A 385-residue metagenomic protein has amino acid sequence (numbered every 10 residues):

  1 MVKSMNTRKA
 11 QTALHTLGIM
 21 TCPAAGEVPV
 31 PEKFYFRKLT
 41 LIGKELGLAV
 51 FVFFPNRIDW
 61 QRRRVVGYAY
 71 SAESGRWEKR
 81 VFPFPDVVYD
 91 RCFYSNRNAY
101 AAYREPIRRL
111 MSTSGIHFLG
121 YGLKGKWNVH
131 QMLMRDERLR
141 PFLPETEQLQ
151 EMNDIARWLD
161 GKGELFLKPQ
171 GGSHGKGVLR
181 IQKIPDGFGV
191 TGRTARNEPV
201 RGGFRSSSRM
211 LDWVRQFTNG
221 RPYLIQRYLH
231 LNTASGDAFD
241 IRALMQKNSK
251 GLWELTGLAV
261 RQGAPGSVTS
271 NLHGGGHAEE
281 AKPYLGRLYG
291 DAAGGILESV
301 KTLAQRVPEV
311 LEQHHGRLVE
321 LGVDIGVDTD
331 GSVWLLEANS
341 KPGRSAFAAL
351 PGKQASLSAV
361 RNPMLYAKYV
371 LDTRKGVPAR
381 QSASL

Functional and structural regions predicted by a protein language model:
A13-E27: Nucleotide-activated donor-dependent transferases that construct or modify glycoconjugates
I19, Y89-D90, L167, Q226: Redox-cofactor binding/interface segments in oxidoreductases and associated redox assembly factors
P31-K38, E45-T146, Q150-D154: Conserved N-proximal alpha/beta basic substrate-recognition cap immediately N-terminal to, or forming the N-lobe
E73, Q182-G187, K247-G251, D328-D330: Short acidic-glycine loop/turn motifs at beta-strand connectors
R109, T113, L119-Q226: Active-site nucleotide/adenylate-binding loops and adjacent lid/helix of ATP-dependent enzymes
S208-D240, L244-G326, V360-T373, A379-Q381: A long amphipathic alpha-helix within ATP-dependent nucleotide-binding catalytic cores
R261-T269, N339-G352: Glycine-rich phosphate/pyrophosphate-binding beta-alpha loops
I325-V327, S332-P342: A short beta-strand motif that forms the metal-chelation/ATP-contact edge of phosphoryl-transfer active sites
